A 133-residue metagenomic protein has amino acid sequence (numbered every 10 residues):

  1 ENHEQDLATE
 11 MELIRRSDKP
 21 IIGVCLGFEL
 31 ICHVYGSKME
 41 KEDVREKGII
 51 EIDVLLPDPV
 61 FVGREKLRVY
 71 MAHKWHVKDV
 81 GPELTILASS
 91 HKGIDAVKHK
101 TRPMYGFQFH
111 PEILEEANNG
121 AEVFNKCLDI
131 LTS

Functional and structural regions predicted by a protein language model:
E1-G23, Y35: Flexible gly/pro-rich beta->alpha loop and the following alpha-helix that scaffold active-site loops
D6, G27, G120: Short, conserved glycine- and acidic-residue-centered signature motifs in active-site or ligand-binding loops
A8, C32-N119: Pocket-forming structural segment of enzyme catalytic cores
M11, E29, K74-W75, N125: Active-site phosphate/pyrophosphate- and oxyanion-stabilizing loops and adjacent acidic/basic residues in soluble
I21-V24, I86-A88: Short, hydrophobic beta-strand segments that form beta-sheet elements in well-ordered domains
C25-H33: Glycine-rich nucleophile elbow surrounding the catalytic serine of serine-hydrolase chemistry
L114-S133: Acyltransferase
